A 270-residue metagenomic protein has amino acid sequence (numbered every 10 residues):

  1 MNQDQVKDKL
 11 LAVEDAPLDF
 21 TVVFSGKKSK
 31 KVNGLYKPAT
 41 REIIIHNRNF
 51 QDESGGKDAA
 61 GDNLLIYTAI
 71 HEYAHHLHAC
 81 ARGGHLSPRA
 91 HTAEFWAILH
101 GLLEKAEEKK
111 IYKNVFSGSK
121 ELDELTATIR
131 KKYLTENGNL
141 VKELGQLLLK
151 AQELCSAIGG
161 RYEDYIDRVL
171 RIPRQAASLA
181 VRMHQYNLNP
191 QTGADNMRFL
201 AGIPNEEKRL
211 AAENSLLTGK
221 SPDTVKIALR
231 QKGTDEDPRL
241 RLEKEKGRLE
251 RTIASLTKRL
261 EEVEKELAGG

Functional and structural regions predicted by a protein language model:
M1-I44, K105-I111: Auxiliary, metal-adjacent structural segments of Zn-dependent hydrolase domains
N2, D62, I66, H91 (+1 more regions): Hydrophobic (often cysteine-bearing) scaffold residues that line and stabilize catalytic clefts of nucleotide/cofactor
I45-A69, H85-L86: Short pre-active-site segment immediately N-terminal to the catalytic Zn-binding motif
S54-G56, A81-G83, E153-S156: Short, flexible helix-adjacent loops and helix caps
Y67-C80: Active-site recognition of the HExxH zinc-binding catalytic motif
H85-E124: Post-HExxH zinc-binding segment in Zn-dependent metallohydrolases
S119-A127, K131, T135-K150, L154-A268: Amphipathic alpha-helical oligomerization/scaffolding segments
